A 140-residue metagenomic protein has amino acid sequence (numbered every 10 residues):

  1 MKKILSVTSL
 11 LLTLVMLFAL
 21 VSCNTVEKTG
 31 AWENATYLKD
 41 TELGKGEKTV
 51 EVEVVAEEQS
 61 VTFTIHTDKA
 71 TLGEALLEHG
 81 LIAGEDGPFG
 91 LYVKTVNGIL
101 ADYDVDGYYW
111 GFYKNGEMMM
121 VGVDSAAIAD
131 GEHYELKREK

Functional and structural regions predicted by a protein language model:
K2-L12, L17-K140: Ubiquitin-like/PB1-type beta-grasp interaction modules and other compact soluble beta-rich domains
